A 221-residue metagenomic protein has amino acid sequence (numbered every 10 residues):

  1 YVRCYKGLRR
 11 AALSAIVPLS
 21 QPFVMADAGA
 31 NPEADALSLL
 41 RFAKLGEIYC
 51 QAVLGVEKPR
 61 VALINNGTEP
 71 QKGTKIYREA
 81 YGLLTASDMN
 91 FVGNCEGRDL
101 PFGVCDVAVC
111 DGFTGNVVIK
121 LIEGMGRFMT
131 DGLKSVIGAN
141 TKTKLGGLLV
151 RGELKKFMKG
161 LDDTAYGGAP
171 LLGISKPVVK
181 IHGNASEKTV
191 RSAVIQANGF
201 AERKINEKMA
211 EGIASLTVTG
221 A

Functional and structural regions predicted by a protein language model:
Y1-A12, I16-M25, V104-A108, G112-G220: Glycine-rich phosphate/nucleotide-binding loop
V24-N31, R60-G67, P177-H182: Short glycine-rich or small-residue beta-strand-to-loop segments that form or flank ligand, phosphate, metal/Fe-S
P32-G97, D106: Glycine-rich phosphate/diphosphate-binding loop of Rossmann-like nucleotide-binding domains
G55-A62, I213, T217, A221: Long, low-complexity, intrinsically disordered polar/charged segments
L100-P101: Structural alpha-helical scaffold elements that stabilize or flank donor/cofactor-binding regions in carbohydrate
